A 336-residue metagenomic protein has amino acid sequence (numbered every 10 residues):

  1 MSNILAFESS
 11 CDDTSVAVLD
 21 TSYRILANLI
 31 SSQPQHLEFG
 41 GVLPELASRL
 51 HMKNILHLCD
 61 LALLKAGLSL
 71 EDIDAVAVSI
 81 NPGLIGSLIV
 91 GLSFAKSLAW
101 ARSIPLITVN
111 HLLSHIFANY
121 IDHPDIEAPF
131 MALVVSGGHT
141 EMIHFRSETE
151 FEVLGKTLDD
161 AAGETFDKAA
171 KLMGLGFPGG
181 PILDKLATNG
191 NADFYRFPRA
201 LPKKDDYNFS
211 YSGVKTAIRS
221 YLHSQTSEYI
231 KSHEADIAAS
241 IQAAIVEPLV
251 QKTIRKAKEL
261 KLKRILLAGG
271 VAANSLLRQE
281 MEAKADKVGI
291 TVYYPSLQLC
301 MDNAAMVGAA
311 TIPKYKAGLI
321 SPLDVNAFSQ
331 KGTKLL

Functional and structural regions predicted by a protein language model:
M1-S2, V109-M131, A310: Conserved phosphate-binding catalytic cores of ATP/NTP-utilizing and phosphoryl-transfer enzymes
S2-P82, H115: N-terminal beta-alpha supersecondary unit
T14-D20, A132-V134, T140-H144: Short beta-strand scaffold segments in enzyme catalytic cores
N28, S69, K185-I265, N274-V288 (+2 more regions): A contiguous, well-structured pocket-lining segment that forms one wall/lid of small-molecule binding clefts in soluble
V78-R102, I121, S275-K284: Short Gly/Thr/Asp-enriched flexible loops that form oxyanion-binding sites at enzyme active sites
T108-V109, I265, E282-M306: Conserved phosphate-binding/catalytic loops in two-lobed NTP-binding clefts
P124, S147-N191, K215-T216, S220-Q225: Glycine-rich phosphate-binding loop plus the immediately following alpha-helix
P295-L335: Glycine-rich phosphate-binding/hydrolytic loop that grips phosphoryl groups
